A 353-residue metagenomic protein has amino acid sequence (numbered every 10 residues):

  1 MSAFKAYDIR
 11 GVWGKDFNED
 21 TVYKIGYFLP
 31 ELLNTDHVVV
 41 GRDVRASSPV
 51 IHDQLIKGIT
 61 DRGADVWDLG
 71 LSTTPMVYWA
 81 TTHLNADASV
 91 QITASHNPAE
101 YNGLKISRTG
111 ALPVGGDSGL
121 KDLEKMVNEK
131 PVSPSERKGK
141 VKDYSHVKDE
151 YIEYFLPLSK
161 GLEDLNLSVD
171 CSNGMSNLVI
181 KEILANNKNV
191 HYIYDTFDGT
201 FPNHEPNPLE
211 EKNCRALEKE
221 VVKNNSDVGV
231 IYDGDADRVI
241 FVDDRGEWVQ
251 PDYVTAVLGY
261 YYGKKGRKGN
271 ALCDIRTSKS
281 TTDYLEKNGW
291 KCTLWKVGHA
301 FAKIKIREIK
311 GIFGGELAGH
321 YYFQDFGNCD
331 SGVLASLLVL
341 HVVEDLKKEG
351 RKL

Functional and structural regions predicted by a protein language model:
M1-G63, V141-D164: An N-terminal, well-structured beta->alpha segment
K5-V12, C171, G315-L317, C329-G332: Conserved phosphate/anionic-ligand binding catalytic regions in large, soluble enzymes, centered on
H37-D43, W67, N166-V169, G269-I275 (+1 more regions): Short glycine-rich phosphate-binding loop at a beta-alpha junction
V38-N102, I183-V242: N-terminal small/polar loop signature for handling phosphorylated ligands or for N-terminal nucleophile
V66-P75, W248-P251, C273-D274, W295: Active-site nucleophile and cofactor-binding loops and adjacent substrate-binding regions of central metabolic enzymes
A99-E100, I106-D117, D122-K125, E163 (+1 more regions): Replace "Mg2+/Mn2+-dependent" with "divalent metal-dependent
N102-N224: Gly/Ser/Thr-enriched, mixed-charge loops and adjacent short helices that form phosphate/oxyanion-binding elements
G266-L353: Phosphate-binding and adjacent anionic-ligand microenvironments
